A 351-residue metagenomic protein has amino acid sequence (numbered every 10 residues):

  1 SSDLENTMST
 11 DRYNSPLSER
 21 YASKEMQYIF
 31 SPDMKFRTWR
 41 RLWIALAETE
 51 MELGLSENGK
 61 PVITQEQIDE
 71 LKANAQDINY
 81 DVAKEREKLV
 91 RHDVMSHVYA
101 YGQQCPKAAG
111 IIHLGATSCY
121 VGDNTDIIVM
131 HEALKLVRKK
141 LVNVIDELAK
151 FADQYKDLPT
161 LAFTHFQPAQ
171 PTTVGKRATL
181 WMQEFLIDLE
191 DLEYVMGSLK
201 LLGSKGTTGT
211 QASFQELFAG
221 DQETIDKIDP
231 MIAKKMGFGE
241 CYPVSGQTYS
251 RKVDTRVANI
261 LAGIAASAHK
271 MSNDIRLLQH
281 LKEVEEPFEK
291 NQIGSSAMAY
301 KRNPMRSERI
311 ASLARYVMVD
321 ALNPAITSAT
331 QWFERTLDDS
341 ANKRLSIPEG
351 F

Functional and structural regions predicted by a protein language model:
T7-A212, A219-A233, G294-S295, M305-R309: A helix-coil-helix interface module used to build multimeric assemblies and to scaffold catalytic/cofactor sites
A108, F151-L158, K235-G239, L278 (+3 more regions): A short secondary-structure junction motif
K205-G209, E289-I293, E334, D338-A341: A glycine-rich phosphate-binding loop feature that marks nucleotide/adenosyl-phosphate handling sites
T224-A321: Acidic, glycine-rich loop-and-beta core segments that form the ion-binding/anion-interacting portion of active sites
Y316-F351: Long, amphipathic alpha-helical stalk/connector segments used for oligomerization, subunit docking, or mechanical
